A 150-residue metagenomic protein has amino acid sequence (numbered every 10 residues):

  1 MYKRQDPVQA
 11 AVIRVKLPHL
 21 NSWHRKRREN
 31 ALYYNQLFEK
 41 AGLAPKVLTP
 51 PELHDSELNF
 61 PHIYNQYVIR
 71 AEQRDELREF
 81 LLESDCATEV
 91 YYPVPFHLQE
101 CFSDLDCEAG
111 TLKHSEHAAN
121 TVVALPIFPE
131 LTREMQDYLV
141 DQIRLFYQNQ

Functional and structural regions predicted by a protein language model:
K3-Q150: PLP-dependent aminotransferase class I/II
